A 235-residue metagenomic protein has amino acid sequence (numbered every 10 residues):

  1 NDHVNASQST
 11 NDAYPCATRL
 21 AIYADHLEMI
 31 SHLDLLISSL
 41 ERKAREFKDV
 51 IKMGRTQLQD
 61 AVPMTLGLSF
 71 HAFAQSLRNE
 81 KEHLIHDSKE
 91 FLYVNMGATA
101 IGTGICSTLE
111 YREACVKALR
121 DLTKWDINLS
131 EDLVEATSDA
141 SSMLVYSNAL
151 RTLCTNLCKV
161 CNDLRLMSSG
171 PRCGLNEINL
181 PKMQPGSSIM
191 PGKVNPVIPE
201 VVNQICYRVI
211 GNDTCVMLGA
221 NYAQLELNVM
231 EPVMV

Functional and structural regions predicted by a protein language model:
N1-V235: Conserved, well-structured ligand/cofactor-binding cores
